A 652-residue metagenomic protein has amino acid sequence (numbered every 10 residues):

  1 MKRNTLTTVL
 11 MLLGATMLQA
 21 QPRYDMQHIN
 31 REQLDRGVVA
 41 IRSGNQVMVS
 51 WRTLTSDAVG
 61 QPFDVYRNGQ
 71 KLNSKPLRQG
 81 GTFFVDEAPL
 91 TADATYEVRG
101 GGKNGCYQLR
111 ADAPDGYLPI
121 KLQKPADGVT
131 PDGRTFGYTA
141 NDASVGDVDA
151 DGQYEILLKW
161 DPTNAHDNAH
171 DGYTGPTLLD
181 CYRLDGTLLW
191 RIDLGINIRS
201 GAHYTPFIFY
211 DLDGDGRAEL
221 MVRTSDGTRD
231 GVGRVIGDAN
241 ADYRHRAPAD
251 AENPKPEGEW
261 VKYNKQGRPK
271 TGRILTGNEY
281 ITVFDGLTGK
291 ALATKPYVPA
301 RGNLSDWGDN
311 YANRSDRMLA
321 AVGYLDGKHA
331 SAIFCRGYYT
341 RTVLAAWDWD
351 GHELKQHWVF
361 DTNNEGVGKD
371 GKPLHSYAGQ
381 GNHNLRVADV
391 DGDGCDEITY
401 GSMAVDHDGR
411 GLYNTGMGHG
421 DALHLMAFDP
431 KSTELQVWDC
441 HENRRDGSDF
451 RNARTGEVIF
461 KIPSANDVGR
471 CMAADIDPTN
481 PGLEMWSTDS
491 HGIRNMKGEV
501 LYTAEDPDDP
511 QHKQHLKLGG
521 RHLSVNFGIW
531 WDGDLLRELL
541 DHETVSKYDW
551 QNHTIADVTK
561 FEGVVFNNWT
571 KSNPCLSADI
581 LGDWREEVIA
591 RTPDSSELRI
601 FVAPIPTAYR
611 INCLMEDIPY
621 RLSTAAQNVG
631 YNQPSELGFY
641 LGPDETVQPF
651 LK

Functional and structural regions predicted by a protein language model:
M1-R23: Bacterial Sec-dependent N-terminal signal peptides
Q27-G37, T53-A58, S74-K652: Beta-propeller-forming repeat regions
R36, N45-V49: Structural beta-strand segments of beta-rich domains
M48, P62, T95: Short hydrophobic/aromatic beta-strand element in the GNAT-like acyltransferase core that lines or flanks the acyl-donor
L54-N68: Solvent-exposed loop/turn segments flanking beta-strands in beta-repeat/beta-sandwich domains
K71: Conserved short loop/helix modules at catalytic or binding sites in compact beta-alpha or helix-hairpin-helix contexts
